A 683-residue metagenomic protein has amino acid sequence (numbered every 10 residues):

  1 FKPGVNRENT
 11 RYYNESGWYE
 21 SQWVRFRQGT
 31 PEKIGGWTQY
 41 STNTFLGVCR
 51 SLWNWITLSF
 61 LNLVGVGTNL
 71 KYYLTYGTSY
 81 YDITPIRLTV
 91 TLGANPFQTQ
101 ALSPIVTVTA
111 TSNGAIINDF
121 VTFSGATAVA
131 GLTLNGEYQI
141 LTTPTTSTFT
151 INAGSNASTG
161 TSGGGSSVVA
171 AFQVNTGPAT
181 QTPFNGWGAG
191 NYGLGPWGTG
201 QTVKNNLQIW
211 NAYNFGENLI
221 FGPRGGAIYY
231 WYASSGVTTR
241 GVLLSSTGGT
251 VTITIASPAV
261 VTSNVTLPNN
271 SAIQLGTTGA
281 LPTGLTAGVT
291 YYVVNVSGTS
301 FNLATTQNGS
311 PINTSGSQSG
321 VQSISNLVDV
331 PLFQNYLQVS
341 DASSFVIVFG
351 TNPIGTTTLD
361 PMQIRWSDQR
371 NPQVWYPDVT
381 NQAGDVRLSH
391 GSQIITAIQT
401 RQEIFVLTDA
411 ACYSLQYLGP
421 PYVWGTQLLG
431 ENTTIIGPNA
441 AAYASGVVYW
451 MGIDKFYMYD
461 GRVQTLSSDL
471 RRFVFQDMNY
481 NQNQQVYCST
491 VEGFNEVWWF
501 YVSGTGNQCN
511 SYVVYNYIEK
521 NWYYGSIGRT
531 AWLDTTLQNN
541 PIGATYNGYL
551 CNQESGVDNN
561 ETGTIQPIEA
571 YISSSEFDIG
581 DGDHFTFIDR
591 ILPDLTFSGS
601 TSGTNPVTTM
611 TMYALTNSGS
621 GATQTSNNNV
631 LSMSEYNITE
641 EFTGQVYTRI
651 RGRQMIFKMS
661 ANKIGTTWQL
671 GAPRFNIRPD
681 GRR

Functional and structural regions predicted by a protein language model:
F1-P3, E8, I83-I209, G236-F333: Small/polar beta-strand repeat architecture
F1-T89, P178-P183, N191-Y192, P196-W197 (+5 more regions): Beta-sheet repeat architectures centered on beta-propellers
G65-V66, L219-G222, V346-V348, E403-T408 (+1 more regions): Short beta-strand motif characteristic of blades in beta-propeller domains
Y72, I228-Y229, C412, F456: Structural signal for beta-propeller blades
D82, E217-W231, G236-R240: Hydrophobic or amphipathic alpha-helical targeting/insertion segments
W231-T239, T358-G384, L415-W424, Y457-R471 (+2 more regions): Surface-exposed loop/turn elements that mediate protein-protein interactions on large endomembrane-trafficking
Q334-Y376: Carboxylate/His-rich catalytic cores and anion/metal-binding grooves
I404-G430: Surface-exposed extracellular loop regions of Gram-negative outer-membrane beta-barrel proteins
